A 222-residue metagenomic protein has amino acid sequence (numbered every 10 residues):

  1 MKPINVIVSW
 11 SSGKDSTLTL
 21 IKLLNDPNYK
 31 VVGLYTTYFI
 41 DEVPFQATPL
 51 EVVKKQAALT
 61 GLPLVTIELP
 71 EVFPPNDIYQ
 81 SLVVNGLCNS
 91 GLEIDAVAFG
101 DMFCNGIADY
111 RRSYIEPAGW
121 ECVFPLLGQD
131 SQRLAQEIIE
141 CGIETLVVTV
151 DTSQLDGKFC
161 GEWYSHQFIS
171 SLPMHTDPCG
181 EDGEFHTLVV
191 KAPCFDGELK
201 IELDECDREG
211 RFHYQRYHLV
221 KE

Functional and structural regions predicted by a protein language model:
M1-E222: Nucleotide-activated chemistry modules centered on ATP-dependent adenylation/adenylyltransferase
